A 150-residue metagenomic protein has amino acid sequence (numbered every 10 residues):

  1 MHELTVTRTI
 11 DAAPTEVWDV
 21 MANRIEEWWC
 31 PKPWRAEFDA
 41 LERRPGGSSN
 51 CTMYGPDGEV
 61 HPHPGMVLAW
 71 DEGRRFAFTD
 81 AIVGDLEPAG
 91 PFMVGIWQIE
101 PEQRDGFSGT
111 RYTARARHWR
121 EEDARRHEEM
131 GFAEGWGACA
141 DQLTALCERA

Functional and structural regions predicted by a protein language model:
M1-A36: Hydrophobic ligand-binding cavity/cleft-lining segments
M1-P14, L68-D71, R104-R115: Aromatic-glycine hotspot motif
T5-T7, N50, P64, A77 (+2 more regions): Beta-strand secondary-structure signal
V17-M21, I25, S49, V67 (+4 more regions): Hydrophobic pocket/interface hotspot
W29-C30, D39-A40, P45, P56-F107 (+1 more regions): Hydrophobic-ligand binding "helix-grip"
S48-Y54, T79-V83, R115-W119: Generic short beta-strand segments
G84-G137: Beta-strand/loop substructures that line and gate deep hydrophobic ligand-binding cavities in soluble
L143-A150: Surface-exposed helix-capping loop/turn segments at secondary-structure junctions
